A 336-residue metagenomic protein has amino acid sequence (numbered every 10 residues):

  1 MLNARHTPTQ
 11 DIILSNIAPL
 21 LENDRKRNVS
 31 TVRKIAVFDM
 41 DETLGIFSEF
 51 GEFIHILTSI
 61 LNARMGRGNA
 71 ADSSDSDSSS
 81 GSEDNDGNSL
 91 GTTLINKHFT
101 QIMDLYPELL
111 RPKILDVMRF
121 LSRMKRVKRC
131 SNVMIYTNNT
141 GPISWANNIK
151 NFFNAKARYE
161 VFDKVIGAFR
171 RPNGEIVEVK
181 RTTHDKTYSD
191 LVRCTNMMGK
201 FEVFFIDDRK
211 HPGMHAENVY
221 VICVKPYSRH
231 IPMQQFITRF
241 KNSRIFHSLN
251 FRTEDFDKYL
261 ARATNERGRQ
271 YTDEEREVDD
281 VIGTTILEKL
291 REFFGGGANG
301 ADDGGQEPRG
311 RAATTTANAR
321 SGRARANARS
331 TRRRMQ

Functional and structural regions predicted by a protein language model:
M1-F38, F53-S79, N299: Non-catalytic pre-domain segments flanking phosphatase-related domains
N3-Q10, T31, F99-R111, I135-N139 (+2 more regions): Amphipathic alpha-helical protein-protein interaction segments
S15-R25, P112-R119, R181-M197: A Trp-anchored, charged/polar loop motif used as the substrate-binding/catalytic surface of acyl/ester-handling
V37-D39, N132-Y136, F204-D207, V221-C223: A structural signal for short, well-ordered beta-strand segments and their strand-loop junctions that often border
D41-E49, G213: Short acidic, Gly/Ser-rich segments with clustered Asp/Glu that frequently serve as metal-coordination loops in enzyme
G51-L105, H230-R269: A solvent-exposed, charged loop/short amphipathic helix patch at secondary-structure junctions
M118-N151: Substrate-recognition element of Asp-dependent hydrolases with the DxDx(T/V) motif
G141-Q336: C-terminal cap/substrate-recognition subdomain and adjoining C-terminal extension of metal-dependent phosphatase-like
